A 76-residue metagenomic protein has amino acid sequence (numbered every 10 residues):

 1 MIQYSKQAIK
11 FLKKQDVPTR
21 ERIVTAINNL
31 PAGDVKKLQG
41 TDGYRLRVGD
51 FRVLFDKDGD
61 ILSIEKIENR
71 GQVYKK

Functional and structural regions predicted by a protein language model:
M1, P18, V48, R52 (+1 more regions): Enriched for short, Lys/Arg-rich terminal
M1-T19: Arg/Lys-rich, positively charged N-terminal/basic patches that mediate binding to nucleic acids
K6, G40-G43, N69: Residues that form or immediately flank small-molecule/cofactor binding pockets and catalytic motifs
F11, R45, R52: Short aromatic/hydrophobic contact patches that present stacked aromatics for nucleic-acid/ligand binding
D16, I23, Q39, K66-E68: Short, flexible helix/strand-to-coil boundary loops that buttress conserved ligand/catalytic motifs in alpha/beta
E21-R47, K76: A short, surface-exposed loop/turn module that caps and links secondary-structure elements
